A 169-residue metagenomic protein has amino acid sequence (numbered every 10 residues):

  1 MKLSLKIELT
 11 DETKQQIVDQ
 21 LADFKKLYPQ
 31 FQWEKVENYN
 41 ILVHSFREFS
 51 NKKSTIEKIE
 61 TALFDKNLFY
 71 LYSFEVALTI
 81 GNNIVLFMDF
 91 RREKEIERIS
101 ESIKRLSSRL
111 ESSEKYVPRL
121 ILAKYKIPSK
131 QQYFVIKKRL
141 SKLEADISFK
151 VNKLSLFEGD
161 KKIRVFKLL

Functional and structural regions predicted by a protein language model:
M1-L169: Histidine-dependent nucleotide/RNA phosphoesterase domain, centered on the 2H-phosphoesterase fold with its duplicated
